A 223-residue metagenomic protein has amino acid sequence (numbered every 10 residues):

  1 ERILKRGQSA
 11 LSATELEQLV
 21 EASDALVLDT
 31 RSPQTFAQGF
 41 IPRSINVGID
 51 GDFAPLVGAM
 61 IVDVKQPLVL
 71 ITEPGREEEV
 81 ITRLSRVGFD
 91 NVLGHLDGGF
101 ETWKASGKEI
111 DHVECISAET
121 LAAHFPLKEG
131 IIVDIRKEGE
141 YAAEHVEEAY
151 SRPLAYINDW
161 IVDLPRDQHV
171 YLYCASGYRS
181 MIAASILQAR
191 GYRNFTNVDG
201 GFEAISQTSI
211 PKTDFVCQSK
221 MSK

Functional and structural regions predicted by a protein language model:
E1-K5, P33-K223: Rhodanese-like catalytic fold shared by cysteine-dependent sulfurtransferases and DSP/PTP-type phosphatases
E1-K5, T14, E21-D24: Hard-cation-handling environments
A10-A13, D50-G51: Electropositive phosphate-/nucleotide-binding environments in soluble metabolic enzymes
S12, A25-S32: Acidic/histidine-rich
S12-L16, S117-T120: General structural signal for secondary-structure boundaries
E17-V20, M60: Short boundary motifs at domain starts and secondary-structure transition points
